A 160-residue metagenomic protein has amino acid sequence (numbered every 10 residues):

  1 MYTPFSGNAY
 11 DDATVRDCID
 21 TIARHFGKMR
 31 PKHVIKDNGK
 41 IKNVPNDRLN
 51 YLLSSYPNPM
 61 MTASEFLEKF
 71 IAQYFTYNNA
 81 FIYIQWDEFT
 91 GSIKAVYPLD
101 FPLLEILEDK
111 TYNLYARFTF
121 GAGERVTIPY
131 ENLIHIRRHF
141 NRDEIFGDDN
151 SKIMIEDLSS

Functional and structural regions predicted by a protein language model:
M1-S160: Structured, contiguous alpha/beta core segments that scaffold functional sites
